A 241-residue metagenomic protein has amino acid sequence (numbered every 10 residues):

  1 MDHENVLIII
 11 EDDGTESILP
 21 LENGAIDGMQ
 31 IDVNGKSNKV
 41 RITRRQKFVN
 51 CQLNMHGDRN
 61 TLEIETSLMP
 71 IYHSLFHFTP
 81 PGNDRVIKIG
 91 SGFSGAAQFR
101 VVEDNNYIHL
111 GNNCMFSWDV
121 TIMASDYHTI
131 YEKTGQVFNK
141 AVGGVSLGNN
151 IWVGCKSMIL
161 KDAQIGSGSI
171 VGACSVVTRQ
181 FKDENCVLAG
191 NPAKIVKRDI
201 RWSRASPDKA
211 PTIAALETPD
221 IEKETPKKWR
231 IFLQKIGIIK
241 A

Functional and structural regions predicted by a protein language model:
M1-T43, N54-D58: Extended, small-residue-rich solenoid/repeat segments and analogous flexible loops that form exposed scaffolds
D2-H3, D13, A25, K47 (+3 more regions): Residues that act as N-cap/strand-start positions at coil-to-secondary-structure junctions
L7-I10, T15-I18, I31, F76 (+4 more regions): Generic preference for hydrophobic/aromatic residues in regular secondary structure cores
D13, R45, S67, Q234-K235 (+1 more regions): Compositionally biased, intrinsically disordered low-complexity segments
L21-N23, I71, P81-G82, D208: Generic low-complexity segments that are intrinsically disordered, proline-rich and/or Lys/Arg-biased
R41-Q164: Flexible, glycine/small-residue-enriched loop-and-beta-strand segment within the central core of proteins
L110, W118-A241: Glycine-rich hexapeptide-repeat left-handed beta-helix
